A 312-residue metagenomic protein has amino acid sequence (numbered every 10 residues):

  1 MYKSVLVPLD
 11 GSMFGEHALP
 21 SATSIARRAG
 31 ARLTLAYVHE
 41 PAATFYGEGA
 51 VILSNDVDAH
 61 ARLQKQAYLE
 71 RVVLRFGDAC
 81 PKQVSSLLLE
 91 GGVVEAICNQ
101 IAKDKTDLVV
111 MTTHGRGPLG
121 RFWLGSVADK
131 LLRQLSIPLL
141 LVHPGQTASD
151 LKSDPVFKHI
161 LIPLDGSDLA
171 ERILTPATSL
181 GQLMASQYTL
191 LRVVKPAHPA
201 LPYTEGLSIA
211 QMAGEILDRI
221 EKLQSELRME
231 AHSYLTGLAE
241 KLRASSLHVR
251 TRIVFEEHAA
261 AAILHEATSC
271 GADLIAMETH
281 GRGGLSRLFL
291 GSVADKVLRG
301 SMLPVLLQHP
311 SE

Functional and structural regions predicted by a protein language model:
M1, F14, L74-V109, A148 (+2 more regions): Structural beta-alpha unit
M1, S24-R28, C98-D150, L264-E312: Gly/Ser-rich helix-loop-strand patches that form or flank binding pockets for ribonucleotide-derived cofactors
M1-L53, S85, P155-D218, A239-R252 (+2 more regions): Small/aliphatic-rich secondary-structure junction motif
A18, K65-Y68, V127, I173 (+3 more regions): Hydrophobic alpha-helical membrane-association signature
A18-P20, T44-L53, L89, E95 (+5 more regions): A cross-kingdom feature marking solvent-exposed beta-strand/loop segments within repeated, beta-rich binding/scaffold
S21, H60-V72, A96, P176 (+1 more regions): Short, solvent-exposed amphipathic alpha-helices that sit in or adjacent to ligand/effector-binding or catalytic
R28-D107: Ordered, small/hydrophobic-rich secondary-structure cores
L53-A67, A213-S233: A short acidic, glycine-rich active-site loop that binds or catalyzes chemistry on phosphate/adenosine moieties
